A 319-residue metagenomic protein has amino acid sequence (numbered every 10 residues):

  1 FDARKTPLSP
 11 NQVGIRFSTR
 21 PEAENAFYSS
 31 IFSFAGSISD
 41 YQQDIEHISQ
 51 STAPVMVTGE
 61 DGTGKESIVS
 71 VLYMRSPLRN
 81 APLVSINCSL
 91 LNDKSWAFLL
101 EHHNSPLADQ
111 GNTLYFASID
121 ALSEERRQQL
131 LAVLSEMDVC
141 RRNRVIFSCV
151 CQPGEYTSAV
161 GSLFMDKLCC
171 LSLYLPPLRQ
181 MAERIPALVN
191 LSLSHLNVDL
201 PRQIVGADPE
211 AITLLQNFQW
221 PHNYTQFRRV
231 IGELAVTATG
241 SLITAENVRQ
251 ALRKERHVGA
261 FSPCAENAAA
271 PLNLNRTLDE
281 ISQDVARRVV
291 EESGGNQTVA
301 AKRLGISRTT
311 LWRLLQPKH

Functional and structural regions predicted by a protein language model:
F1-A26, R79, L107, N112-Y115 (+6 more regions): N-terminal accessory segments that target, anchor, or regulate ATP-driven/P-loop NTPase machines and associated
P10, F27, F34-S37, Q43 (+9 more regions): Nucleotide-binding/hydrolysis machinery
Q12-P21, V236, E246-P271: Linker/hinge segments immediately adjacent to helix-turn-helix/homeobox DNA-binding domains
S18-Q42, L272-L278: Dynamic helix-loop-helix/coil hinge segments at AAA+ ATPase domain boundaries and subdomain interfaces
D44-D120, P177-A182: Conserved post-Walker A coupling segment in P-loop NTPases
D61, K65, Q128-Q129, P153 (+1 more regions): Bacterial C-terminal helix-turn-helix
D120-S123, S135: Catalytic acidic motif of RecA-like/P-loop NTPases
L122-L130: Conserved ATPase-coupling elements of RecA-like P-loop NTPase cores
